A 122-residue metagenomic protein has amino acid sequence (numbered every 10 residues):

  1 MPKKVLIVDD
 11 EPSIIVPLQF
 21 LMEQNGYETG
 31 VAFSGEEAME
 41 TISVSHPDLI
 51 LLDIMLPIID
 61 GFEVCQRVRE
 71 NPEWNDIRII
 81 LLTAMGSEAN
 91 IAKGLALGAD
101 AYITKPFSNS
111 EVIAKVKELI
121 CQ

Functional and structural regions predicted by a protein language model:
P12-G30, L119: Two-component/phosphorelay signaling modules centered on CheY-like receiver
I15, P57, N75, S87 (+1 more regions): The feature encodes the CheY-like receiver
V31-L49: Acidic, metal-coordinating helix/loop segments flanking the phosphotransfer/catalytic sites of two-component signaling
A32-F33, I58-I59, V68, M85: Hydrophobic residue at a beta-alpha junction that N-caps the helix immediately following a catalytic beta-strand/loop
F107-V116: C-terminal output helix
